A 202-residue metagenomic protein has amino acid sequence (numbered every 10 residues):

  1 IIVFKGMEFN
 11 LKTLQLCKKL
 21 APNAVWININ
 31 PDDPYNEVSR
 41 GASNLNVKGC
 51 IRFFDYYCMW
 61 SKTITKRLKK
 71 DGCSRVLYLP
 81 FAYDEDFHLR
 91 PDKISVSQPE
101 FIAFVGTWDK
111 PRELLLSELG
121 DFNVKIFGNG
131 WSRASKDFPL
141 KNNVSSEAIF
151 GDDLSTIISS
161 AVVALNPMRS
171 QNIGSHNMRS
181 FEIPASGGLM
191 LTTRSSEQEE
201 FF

Functional and structural regions predicted by a protein language model:
I1: Active-site beta3 strand of CheY-like receiver
F4-K5, K18-W26: Short, conserved structural micro-motifs that define repeat-unit consensus positions and nucleotide-binding loops
F4-L16, E37, L45-F202: Nucleotide-sugar donor-binding catalytic core of glycosyltransferases
W26-I27, V163: Hydrophobic aliphatic residue packing
I27-R40: A short, histidine- and acid-enriched strand-loop-helix "catalytic/donor-clamping" loop that lines the nucleotide-sugar
